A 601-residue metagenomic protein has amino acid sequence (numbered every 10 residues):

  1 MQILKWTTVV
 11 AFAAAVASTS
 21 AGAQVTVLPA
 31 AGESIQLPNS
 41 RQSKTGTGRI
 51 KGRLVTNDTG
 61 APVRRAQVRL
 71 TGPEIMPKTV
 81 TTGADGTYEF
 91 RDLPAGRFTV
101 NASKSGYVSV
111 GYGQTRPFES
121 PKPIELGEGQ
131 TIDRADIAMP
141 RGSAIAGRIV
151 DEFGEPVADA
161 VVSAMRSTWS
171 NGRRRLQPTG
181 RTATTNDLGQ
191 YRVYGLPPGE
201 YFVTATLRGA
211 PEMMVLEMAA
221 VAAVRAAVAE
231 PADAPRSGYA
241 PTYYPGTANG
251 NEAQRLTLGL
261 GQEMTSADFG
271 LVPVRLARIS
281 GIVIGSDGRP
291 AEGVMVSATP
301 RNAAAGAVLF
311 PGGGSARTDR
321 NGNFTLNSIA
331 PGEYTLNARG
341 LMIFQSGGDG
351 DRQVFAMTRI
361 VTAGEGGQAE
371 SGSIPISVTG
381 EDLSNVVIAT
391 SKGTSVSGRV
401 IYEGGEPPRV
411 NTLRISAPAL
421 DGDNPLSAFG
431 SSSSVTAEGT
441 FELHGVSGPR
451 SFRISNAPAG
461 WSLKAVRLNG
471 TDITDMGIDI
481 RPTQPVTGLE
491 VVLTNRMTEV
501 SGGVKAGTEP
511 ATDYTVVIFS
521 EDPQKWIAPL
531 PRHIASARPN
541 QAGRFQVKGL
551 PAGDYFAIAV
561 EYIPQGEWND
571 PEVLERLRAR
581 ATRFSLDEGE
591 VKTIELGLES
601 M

Functional and structural regions predicted by a protein language model:
Q2-M601: Long luminal/extracellular ectodomains of secretory-pathway precursor proteins
